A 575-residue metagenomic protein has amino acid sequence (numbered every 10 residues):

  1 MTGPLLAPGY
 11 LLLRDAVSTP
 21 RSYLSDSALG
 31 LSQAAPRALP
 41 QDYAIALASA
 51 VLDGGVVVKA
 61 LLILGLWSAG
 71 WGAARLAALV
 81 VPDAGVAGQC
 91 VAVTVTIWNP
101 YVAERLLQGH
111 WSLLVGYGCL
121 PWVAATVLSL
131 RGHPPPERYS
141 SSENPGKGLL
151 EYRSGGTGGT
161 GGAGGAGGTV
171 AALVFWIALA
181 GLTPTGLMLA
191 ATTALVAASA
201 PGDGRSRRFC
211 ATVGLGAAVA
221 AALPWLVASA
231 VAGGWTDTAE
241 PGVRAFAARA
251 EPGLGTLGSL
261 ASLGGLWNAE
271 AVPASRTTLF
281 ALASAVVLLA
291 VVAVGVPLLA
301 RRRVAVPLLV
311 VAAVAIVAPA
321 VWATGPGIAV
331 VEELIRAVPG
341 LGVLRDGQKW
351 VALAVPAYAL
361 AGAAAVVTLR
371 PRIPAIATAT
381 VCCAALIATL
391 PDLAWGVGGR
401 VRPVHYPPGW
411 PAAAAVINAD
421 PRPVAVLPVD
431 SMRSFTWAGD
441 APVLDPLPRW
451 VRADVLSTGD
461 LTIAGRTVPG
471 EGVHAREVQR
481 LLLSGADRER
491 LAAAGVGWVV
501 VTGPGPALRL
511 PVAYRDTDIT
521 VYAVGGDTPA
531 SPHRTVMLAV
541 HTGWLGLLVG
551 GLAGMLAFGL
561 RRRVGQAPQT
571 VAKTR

Functional and structural regions predicted by a protein language model:
M1-A69, T94, W98-L106, W111-V115: Membrane-interface coil-to-helix junctions
M1-Q33, F209-L260, P423-V429, R433-D445 (+1 more regions): Aromatic-rich transmembrane-lumenal/periplasmic boundary elements in polytopic membrane proteins
A28-L29, V102-L114, A274-T278, L309-V367 (+1 more regions): Membrane-helix boundary/interfacial segments in multi-pass membrane proteins
G70-V80, A87-H133, G165-P201, A211-L226 (+2 more regions): Membrane-embedded helix bundles of polyisoprenyl
L215-L299, R480-L483, A492, T520 (+2 more regions): Periplasmic/ER-lumenal interhelical loops and adjacent helix-loop junctions in multi-pass membrane proteins
F280-I316, V549-R563: Hydrophobic, aromatic-rich transmembrane alpha-helices and their immediate juxtamembrane boundary segments
A363-D392, W544-L548: Signature aromatic-anchored transmembrane alpha helix within multi-pass, membrane-resident enzymes that catalyze glycan
A385-R575: Extracytoplasmic
